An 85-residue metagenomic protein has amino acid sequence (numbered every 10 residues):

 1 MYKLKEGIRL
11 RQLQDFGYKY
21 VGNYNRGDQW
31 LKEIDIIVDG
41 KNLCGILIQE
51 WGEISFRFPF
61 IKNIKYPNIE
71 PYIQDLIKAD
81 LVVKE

Functional and structural regions predicted by a protein language model:
M1: Short active-site oxyanion
L4-G22: Amphipathic alpha-helical segments
Y20-I73: Acidic, low-complexity, intrinsically disordered interaction modules
